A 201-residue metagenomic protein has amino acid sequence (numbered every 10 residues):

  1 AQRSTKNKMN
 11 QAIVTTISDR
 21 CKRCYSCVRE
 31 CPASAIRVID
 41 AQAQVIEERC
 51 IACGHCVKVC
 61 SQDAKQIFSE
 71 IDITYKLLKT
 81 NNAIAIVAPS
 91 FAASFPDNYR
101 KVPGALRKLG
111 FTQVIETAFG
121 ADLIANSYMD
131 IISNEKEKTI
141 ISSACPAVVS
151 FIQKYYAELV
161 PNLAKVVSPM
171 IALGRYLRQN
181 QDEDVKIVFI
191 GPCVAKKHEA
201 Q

Functional and structural regions predicted by a protein language model:
A1-K8: N-terminal amphipathic/basic-hydrophobic helices that include classical n-h-c signal peptides and signal-anchor
N10-A12, E183: Residue-level signal for beta-strand positions within conserved beta-sheet cores that form or flank
I13-T16, K22-I46, I51, H55-I71: Iron-sulfur cluster-binding cysteine motifs and their immediate structural context in ferredoxin-like electron-transfer
D19-C21, P96-D97: Short, surface-exposed ligand-recognition loops at beta-strand->loop->(often short) alpha-helix junctions that present
F68-Q201: Iron-sulfur-associated redox domains of electron-transfer enzymes in respiratory and anaerobic energy metabolism
